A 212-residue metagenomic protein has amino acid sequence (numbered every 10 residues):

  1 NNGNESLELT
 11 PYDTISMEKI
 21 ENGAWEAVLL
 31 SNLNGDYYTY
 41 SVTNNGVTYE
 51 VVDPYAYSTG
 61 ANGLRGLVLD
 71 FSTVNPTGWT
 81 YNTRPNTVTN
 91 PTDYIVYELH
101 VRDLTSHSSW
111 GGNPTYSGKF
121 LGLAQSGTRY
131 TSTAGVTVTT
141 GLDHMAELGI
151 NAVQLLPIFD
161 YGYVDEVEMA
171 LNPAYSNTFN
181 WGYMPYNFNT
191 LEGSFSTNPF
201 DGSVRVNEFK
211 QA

Functional and structural regions predicted by a protein language model:
N4-S6: Extended intrinsically disordered, low-complexity regulatory segments in eukaryotic proteins
E8-Y12, I20-E98, D103-Q125: The feature marks proteins involved in alpha-glucan
Y40, L99, M145, L155 (+1 more regions): Conserved, mostly hydrophobic/aromatic
T43-N45, I158-D160, G193: An acidic- and aromatic-residue-enriched active-site/binding cleft used to recognize and process polar
L104-V153: A conserved hydrophobic secondary-structure block that centers on an alpha-helix together with its immediately flanking
W110-Y130, D165-A212: Aromatic- and acidic-residue-enriched carbohydrate-binding clefts of CAZyme catalytic domains
M145-N177: Carboxylate/His-rich catalytic cores and anion/metal-binding grooves
